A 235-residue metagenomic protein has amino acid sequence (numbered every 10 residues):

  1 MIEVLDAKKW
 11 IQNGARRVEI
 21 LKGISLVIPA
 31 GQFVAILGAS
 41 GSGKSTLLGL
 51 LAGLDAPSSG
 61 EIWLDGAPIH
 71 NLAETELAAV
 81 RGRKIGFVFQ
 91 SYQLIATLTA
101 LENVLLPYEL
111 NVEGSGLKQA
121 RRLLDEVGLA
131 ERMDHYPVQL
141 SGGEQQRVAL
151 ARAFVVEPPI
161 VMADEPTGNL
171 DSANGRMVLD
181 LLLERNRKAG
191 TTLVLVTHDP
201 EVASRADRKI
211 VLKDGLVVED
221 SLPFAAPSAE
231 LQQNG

Functional and structural regions predicted by a protein language model:
I2-L212: ABC family nucleotide-binding domain
L216-G235: Conserved beta-strand-loop-alpha-helix hinge in the C-terminal portion of ABC ATPase nucleotide-binding domains
